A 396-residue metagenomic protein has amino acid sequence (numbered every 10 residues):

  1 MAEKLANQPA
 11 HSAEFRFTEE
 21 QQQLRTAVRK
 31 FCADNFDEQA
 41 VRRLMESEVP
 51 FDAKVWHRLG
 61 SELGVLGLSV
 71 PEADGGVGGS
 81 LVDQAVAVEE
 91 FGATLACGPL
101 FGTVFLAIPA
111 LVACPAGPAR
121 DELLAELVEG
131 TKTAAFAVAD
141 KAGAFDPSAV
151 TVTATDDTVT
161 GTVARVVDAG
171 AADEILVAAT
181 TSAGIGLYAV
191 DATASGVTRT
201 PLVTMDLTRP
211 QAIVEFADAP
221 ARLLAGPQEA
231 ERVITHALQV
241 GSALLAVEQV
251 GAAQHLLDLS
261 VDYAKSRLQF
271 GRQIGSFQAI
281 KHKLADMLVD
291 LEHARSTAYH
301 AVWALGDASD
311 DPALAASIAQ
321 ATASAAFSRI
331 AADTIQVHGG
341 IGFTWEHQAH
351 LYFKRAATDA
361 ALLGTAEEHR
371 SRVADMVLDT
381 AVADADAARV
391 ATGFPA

Functional and structural regions predicted by a protein language model:
M1-A93, C114-G117, E126, G130 (+2 more regions): Alpha-helical interface subdomain recognition
G98-P118: N-terminal glycine-rich flavin-associated loop
V112-A116, V177-T180, A189-A192, E215-A217 (+1 more regions): Short beta-strand-to-turn element immediately C-terminal to the catalytic PLP-Schiff-base lysine in fold type I
G130-K132, D146-V150, A171-D173, G184 (+5 more regions): A generic structural signal for well-ordered coil/turn residues at beta-strand boundaries that shape enzyme active-site
G130-K141: A short, Trp-centered hydrophobic/proline-enriched beta-strand micro-motif
A137, T162-V197: A short core secondary-structure module
F145, A149, R165-D168, D191-G226: Flexible, small-/acidic-enriched active-site or ligand-binding loops
V152-A154: A structural signal for short hydrophobic beta-strand segments in well-ordered beta-sheet cores
